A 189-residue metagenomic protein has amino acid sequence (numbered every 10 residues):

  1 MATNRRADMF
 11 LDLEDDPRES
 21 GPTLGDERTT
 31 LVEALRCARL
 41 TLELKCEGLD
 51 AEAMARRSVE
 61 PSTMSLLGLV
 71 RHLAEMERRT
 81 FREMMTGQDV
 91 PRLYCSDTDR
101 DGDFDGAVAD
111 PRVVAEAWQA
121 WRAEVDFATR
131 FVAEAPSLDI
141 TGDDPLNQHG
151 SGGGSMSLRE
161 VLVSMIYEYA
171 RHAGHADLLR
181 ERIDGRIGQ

Functional and structural regions predicted by a protein language model:
A2-E14, R18, R28, V32-G102 (+1 more regions): Short, contiguous alpha-helical
G25, S65, A128-F131: Extracellular glycan-associated modules
G25-L31, R112-A115: Active-site rim elements
D101-G142, R159-M165: Acidic/histidine-rich alpha-helical segments that form the ligand environment of transition-metal centers
